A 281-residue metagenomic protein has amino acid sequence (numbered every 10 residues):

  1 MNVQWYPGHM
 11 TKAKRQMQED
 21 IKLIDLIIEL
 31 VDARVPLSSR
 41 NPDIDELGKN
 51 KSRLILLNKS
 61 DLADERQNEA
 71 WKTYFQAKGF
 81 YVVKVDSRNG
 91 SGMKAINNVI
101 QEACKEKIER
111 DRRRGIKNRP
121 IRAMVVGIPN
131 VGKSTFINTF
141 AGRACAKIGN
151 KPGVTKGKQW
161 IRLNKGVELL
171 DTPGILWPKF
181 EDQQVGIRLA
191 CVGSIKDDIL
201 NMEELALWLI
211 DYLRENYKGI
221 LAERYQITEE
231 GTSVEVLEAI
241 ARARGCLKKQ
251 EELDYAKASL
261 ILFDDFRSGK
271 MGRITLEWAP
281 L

Functional and structural regions predicted by a protein language model:
M1-I27, A33-D43, L47-R53, S60 (+3 more regions): Helix-rich effector regions associated with P-loop NTPase G domains
I44-E46, K72, A141: Short, solvent-exposed amphipathic alpha-helical segments in soluble enzyme and RNA/protein-processing domains
D61-V126, C145: Canonical P-loop GTPase G-domain recognition
S87, I137, V167-L170: Conserved active-site beta-strand-loop modules that form the wall/rim of enzyme catalytic pockets and either contain
A95, V99, T135, W208 (+1 more regions): Alpha-helical scaffold segments in soluble metabolic enzymes
K107-D111, A144-N150, N216-I220: Short, structured loop/turn "capping" segments at alpha-beta junctions
R122-G142, K147, T172: Glycine-rich phosphate-binding P-loop
